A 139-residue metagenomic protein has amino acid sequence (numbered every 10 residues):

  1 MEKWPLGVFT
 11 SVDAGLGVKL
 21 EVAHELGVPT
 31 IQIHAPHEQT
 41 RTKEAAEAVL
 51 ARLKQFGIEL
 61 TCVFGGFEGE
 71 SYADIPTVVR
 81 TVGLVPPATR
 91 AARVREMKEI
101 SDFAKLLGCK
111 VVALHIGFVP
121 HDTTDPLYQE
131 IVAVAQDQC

Functional and structural regions predicted by a protein language model:
M1-F9, V49-L50, K54: Mobile, glycine- and charge-enriched loop segments and immediately flanking short secondary-structure elements within
M1-L6, C62-V82: N-terminal small/glycine-rich loop or linker at the start of catalytic domains across soluble metabolic enzymes
E2-L6, E21-P29: A short, Lys/Arg-enriched amphipathic alpha-helix followed by its capping loop at the start of a domain
F9-V18, H34-A48, S71, V119-T124: Acidic-and-aromatic substrate-binding clefts and catalytic sites of carbohydrate-active enzymes
A14-V18, Q55, Y72-C139: Active-site acidic/histidine proton-transfer and metal-coordination neighborhood in alpha/beta enzyme cores
P29, E59, K110: Short acidic/polar active-site loop segments enriched in Thr and Asp
Q32, C62-F64, A113: Conserved beta-strand positions in the central sheet of alpha/beta enzyme cores
R41-G57, T61, G65-E68: Glycine-rich, positively charged N-terminal anion/phosphate-binding segment
